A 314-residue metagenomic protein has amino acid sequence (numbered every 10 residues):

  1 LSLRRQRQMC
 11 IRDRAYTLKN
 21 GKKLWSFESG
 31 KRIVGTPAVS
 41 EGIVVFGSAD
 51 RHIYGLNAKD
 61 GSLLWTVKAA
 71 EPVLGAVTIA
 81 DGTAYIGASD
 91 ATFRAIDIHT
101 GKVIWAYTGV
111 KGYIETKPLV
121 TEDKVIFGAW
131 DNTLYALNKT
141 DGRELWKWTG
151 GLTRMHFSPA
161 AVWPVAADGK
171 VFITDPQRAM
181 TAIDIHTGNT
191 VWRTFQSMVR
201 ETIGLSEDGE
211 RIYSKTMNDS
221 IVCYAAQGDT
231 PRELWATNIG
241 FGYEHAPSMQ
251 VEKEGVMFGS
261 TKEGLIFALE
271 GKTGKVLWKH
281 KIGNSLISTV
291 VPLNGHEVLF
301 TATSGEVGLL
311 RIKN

Functional and structural regions predicted by a protein language model:
L1-R7, I11-D13: Single conserved hydrophobic/aromatic residue that forms the stacking wall/gate of nucleotide- or nucleobase-binding
R5-Q8, G47, G87, G128 (+4 more regions): Residue-level marker for isolated small/hydroxyl-bearing positions within beta-strands of beta-sheet-rich domains
T17-G21, N57-D60, D97-G101, N138-D141 (+4 more regions): Short loop/turn segments that connect beta-strands within beta-propeller blades
L24-S40, A49, L63-A80, S89 (+8 more regions): Extracytoplasmic beta-rich repeat domains
S48-H52, T92, T133, M155-H156 (+3 more regions): A flexible loop/linker signature enriched in serine peptidases of the S9 family
T261, K272-N314: Hydrophilic extracytoplasmic domains
